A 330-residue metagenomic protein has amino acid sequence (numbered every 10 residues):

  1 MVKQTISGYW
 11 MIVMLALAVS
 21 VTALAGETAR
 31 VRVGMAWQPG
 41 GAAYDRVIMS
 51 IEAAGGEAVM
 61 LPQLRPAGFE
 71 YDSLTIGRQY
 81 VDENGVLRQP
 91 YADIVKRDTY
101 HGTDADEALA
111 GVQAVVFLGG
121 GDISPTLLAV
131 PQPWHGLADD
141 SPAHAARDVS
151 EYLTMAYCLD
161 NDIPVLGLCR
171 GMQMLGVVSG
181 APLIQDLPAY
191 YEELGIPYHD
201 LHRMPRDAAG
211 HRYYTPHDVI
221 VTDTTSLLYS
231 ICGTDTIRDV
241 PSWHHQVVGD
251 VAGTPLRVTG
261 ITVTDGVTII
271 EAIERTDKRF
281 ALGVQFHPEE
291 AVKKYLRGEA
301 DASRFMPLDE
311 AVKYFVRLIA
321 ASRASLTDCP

Functional and structural regions predicted by a protein language model:
V2-M11: Bacterial N-terminal signal peptides that target proteins for export
W10-S20: Bacterial N-terminal signal peptides
V21-A25: Sec/Tat signal peptide C-region and signal peptidase I cleavage site
G26-Q113, H144-N161, P188, H199-P330: Amide-donor transfer/coupling interface in amidating biosynthetic enzymes
V116: N-terminal Rossmann-like NAD(P) cofactor-binding module of classical short-chain dehydrogenase/reductase
G121-H135, L296-A300: Short, flexible, mixed-charge acidic loops at enzyme active sites
G167, G171, G176, G180: Gly/Ala-rich beta-loop-alpha elbow adjacent to hydrolase catalytic centers
